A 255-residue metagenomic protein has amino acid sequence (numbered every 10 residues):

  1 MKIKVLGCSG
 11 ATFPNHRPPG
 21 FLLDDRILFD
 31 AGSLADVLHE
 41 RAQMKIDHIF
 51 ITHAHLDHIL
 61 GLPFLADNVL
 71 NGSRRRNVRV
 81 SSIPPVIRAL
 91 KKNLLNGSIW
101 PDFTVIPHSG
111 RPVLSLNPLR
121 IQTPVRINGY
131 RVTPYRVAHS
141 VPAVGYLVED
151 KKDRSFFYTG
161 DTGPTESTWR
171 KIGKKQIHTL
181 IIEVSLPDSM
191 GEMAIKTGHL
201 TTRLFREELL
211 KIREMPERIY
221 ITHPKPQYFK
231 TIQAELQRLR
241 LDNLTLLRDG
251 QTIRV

Functional and structural regions predicted by a protein language model:
M1-A42, V144-G160, T179: Conserved beta-strand hairpin/beta-sheet module of binuclear metal-dependent hydrolase folds, prominently
C8-S9, R26, A31-S33, A54 (+6 more regions): Active-site metal-binding loops of divalent metal-dependent hydrolases
R26-I27, R75-R79, R154-F156, E217-R218: Short active-site oxyanion
A35-S82, H178: Active-site metal-binding motif and surrounding structural segment of the metallo-beta-lactamase
L38-Q43, V125-N128, W169-K174, V255: Short amphipathic alpha-helix with an adjacent loop that forms part of the alpha/beta core around
V78-P85, Y220-T222: Short internal beta-strands
P85-A143, K151, N243-R254: Metallo-beta-lactamase
P164-R254: Cap/insert and terminal regions of metallo-dependent hydrolase folds
